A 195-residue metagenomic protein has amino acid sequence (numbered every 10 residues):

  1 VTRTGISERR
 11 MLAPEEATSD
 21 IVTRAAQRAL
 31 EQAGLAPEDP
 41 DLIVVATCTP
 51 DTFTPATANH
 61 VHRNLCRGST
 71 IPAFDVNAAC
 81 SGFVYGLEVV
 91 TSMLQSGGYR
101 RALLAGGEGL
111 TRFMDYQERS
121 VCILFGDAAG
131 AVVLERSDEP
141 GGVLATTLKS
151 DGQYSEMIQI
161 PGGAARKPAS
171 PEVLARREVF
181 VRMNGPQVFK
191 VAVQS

Functional and structural regions predicted by a protein language model:
V1-E15, E118-K190, Q194: Condensing-enzyme catalytic core mediating Claisen C-C bond formation in acyl metabolism
R3, S7-D20, C48-A102: Conserved catalytic cysteine-centered active-site region of acyl-thioester-dependent Claisen-condensing enzymes
E16-R24, E38, T52, A56 (+9 more regions): Conserved active-site and cofactor/substrate-binding residues in soluble primary-metabolism enzymes
A25-D41: Phosphate/pyrophosphate-binding loops at sites that engage ATP/ADP/AMP, CoA/4′-phosphopantetheine, polyphosphate
D41-C48: Short glycine-rich or small-residue beta-strand-to-loop segments that form or flank ligand, phosphate, metal/Fe-S
A46, N77, A102-E108, L134-E135 (+1 more regions): Short beta-strand segments
Q95-A129: Flexible, glycine-rich active-site loops centered on histidine and acidic residues that chelate a metal or position
